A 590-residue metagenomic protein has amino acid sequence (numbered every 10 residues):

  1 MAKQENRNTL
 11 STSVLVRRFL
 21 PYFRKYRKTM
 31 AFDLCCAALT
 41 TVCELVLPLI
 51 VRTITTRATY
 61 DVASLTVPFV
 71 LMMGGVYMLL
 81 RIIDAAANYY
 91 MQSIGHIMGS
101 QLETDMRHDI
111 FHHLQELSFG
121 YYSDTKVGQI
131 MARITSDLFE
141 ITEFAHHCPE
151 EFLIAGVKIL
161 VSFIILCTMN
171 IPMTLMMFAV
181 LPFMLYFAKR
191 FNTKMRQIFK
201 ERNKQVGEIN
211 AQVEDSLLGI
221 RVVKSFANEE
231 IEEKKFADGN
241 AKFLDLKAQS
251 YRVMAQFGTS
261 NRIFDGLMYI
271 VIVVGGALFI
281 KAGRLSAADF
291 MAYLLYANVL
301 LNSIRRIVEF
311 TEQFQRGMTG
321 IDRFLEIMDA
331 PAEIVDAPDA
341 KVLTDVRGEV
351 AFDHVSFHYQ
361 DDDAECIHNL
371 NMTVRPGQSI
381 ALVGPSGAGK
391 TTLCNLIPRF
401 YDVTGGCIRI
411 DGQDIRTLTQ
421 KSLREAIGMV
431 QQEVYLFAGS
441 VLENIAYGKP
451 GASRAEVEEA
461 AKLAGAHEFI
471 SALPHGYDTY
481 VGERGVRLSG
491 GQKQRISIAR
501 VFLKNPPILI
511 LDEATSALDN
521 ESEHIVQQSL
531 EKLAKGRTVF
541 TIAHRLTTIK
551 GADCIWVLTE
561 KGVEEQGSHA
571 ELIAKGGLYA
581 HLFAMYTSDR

Functional and structural regions predicted by a protein language model:
Q4-T12, C35-C36, C43-T56, L80-V127 (+11 more regions): Juxtamembrane helix-loop junctions of ABC transporter transmembrane domains
S11-R27, I130: A short amphipathic helical element positioned immediately N-terminal to and/or at the very start of a transmembrane
R27-K28, F119-G120, S136-A145, P149 (+10 more regions): An intracellular "coupling" helix at the cytosolic face of ABC transporter transmembrane type-1 domains
T29-V42, Y77, H147-E201, I272-S286 (+1 more regions): Transmembrane helices of ABC transporter permease
M30-Y90, C167-P172, K281-A287: Transmembrane helix-loop-helix hairpins at lipid-water interfaces of multipass membrane proteins, especially the type-1
T59-V62, T66-G75, I165-A179, Q249 (+2 more regions): Helix-loop-helix
I110, L114, V223, F324 (+1 more regions): Helix-loop junctions and hydrophobic alpha-helical segments within the transmembrane domains of large membrane
D336, L343-R590: ABC-type nucleotide-binding domain
